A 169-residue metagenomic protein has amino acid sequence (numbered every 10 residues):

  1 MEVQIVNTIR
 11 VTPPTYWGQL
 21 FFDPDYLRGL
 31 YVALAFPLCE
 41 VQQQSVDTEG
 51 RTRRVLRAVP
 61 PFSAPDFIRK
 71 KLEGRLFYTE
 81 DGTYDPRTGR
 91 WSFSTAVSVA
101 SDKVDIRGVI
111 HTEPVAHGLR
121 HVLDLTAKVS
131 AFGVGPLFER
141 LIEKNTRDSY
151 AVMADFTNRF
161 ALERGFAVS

Functional and structural regions predicted by a protein language model:
M1, G74-L76, V104: Residue-level preference for beta-strand/loop junctions
M1-A64: Hydrophobic ligand-binding cavity/cleft-lining segments
E2, E40-S45, S98, D105-V109 (+2 more regions): Soluble, non-transmembrane catalytic domains of enzymes that act on hydrophobic metabolites at membranes
I5-V6, V41-T48, R90-F93, S101 (+4 more regions): Anionic, Ser/Thr-rich low-complexity intrinsically disordered regions
Y16-G18, L123, T157: Hydrophobic pocket/interface hotspot
E40-S94: Glycine-rich portal/gate segments that line the openings of hydrophobic small-molecule binding cavities
Y78, T83, S92-E143: Beta-strand/loop substructures that line and gate deep hydrophobic ligand-binding cavities in soluble
Y84-P86, P136-S169: A conserved amphipathic terminal alpha-helix motif
